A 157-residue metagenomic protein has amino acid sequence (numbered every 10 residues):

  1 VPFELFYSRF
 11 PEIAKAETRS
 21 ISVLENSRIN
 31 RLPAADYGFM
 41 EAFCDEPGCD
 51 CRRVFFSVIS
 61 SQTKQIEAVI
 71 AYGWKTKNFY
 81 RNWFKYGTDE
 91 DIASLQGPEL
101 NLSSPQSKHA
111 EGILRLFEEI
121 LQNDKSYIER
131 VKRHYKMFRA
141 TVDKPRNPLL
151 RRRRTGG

Functional and structural regions predicted by a protein language model:
V1-L24: Charged, compositionally biased non-catalytic regions
P2, G38-M40, L102: Mixed-charge, polar/low-complexity N-terminal
E4-Y7, G38, Y80, K85: Compositionally biased, low-structure terminal segments
E12, E99, R146-L149: Generic low-complexity segments that are intrinsically disordered, proline-rich and/or Lys/Arg-biased
V23-Y72: Amphipathic, interaction-prone secondary-structure segments
R52-F55, R81-G87, P145: Surface-exposed beta-strand edges and their flanking turn/coil or helix-capping segments
Q62-R133: An exposed acidic His-Trp-rich patch
L116-G157: C-terminal charged interaction modules
